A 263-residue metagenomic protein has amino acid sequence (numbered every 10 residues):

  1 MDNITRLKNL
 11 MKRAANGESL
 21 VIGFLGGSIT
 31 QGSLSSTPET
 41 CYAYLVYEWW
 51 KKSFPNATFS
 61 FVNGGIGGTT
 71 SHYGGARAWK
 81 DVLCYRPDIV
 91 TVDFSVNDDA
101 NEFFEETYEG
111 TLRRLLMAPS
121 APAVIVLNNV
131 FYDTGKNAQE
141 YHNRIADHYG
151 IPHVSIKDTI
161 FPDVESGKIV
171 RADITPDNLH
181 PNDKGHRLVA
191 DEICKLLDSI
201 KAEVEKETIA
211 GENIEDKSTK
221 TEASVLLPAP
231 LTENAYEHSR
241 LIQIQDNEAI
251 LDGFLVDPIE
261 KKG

Functional and structural regions predicted by a protein language model:
M1, R187, D191-G263: Conserved catalytic region of serine esterases and O-acyltransferases that act on ester linkages in lipids
M1-G67, R77-R86, I250-G263: Serine-esterase "nucleophile elbow" of acetyl-processing enzymes
D2-K8, A123-N128, N137-I174, R187-K206: Extracellular serine-dependent O-acyl
S28-I29, F54, N63-W79, C84-A100 (+4 more regions): Cell-envelope and extracellular/periplasmic
S33-P38, N101-E105, K136-N137: Short, solvent-exposed loop/turn segments at secondary-structure boundaries
K51, W79, L83, R113-S120 (+3 more regions): Sec-exported extracytoplasmic/periplasmic mature domains
D93, N97, E106-R144: Active-site segments of SGNH/GDSL-like serine hydrolases that catalyze O-acetyl group transfer/hydrolysis on lipids
P181-K184: Accessory beta->alpha helical hairpin/"wing" motif in late/C-terminal subdomains of nucleic-acid enzymes
